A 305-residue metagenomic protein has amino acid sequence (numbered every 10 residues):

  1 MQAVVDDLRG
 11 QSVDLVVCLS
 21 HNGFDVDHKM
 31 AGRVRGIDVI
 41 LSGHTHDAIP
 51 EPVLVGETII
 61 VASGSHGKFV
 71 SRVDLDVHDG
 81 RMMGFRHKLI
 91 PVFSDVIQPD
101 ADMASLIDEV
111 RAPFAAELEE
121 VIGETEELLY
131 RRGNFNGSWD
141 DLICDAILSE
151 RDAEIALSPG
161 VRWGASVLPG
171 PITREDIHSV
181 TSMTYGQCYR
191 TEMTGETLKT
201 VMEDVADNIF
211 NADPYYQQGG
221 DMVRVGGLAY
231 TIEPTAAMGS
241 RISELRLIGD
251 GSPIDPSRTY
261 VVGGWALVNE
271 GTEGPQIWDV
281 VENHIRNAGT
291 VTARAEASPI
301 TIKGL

Functional and structural regions predicted by a protein language model:
M1-V26: Short acidic, glycine-rich surface-loop motifs adjacent to enzyme active sites
V4, G64-L305: Catalytic centers of hydrolytic enzymes
R9-V16, R35-D38, T58, R151-I155 (+1 more regions): Loop/turn elements at helix/coil->beta-strand transitions in domains of secreted/extracellular proteins
V17-S20, V39-G43, V61-A62, I155-P159 (+1 more regions): General beta-strand structural signal in soluble alpha/beta enzymes
F24-H78, D221: Conserved beta-sheet core of the metallophosphoesterase superfamily
